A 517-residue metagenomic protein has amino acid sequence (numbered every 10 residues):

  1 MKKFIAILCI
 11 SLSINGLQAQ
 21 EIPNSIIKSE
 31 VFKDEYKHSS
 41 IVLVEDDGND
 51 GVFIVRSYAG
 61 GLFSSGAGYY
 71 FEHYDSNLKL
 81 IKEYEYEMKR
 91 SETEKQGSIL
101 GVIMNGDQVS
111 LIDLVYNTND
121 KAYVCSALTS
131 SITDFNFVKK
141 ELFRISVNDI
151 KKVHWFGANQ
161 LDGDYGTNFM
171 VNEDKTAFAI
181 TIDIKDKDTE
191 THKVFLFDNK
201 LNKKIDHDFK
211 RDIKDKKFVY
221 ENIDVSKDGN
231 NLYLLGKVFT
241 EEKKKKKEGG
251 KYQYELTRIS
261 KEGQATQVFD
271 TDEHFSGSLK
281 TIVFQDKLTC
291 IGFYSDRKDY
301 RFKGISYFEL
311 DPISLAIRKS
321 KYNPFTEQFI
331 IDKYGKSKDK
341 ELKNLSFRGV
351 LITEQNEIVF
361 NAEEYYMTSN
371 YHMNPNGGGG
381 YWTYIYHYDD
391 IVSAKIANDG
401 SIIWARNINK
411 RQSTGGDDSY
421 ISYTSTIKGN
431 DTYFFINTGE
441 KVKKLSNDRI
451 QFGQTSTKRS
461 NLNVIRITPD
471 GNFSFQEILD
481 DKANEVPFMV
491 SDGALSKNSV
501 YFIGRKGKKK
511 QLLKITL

Functional and structural regions predicted by a protein language model:
M1-S25: Bacterial Sec-dependent N-terminal signal peptides
F32-E35, N77-D120, L142-N159, H207-N230 (+3 more regions): Blade-loop segments of beta-propeller domains
E35-N49, S98-S110, W155-K175, E221-N230 (+5 more regions): Structural signature of eukaryotic scaffold interfaces centered on beta-propeller domains
F53-S65, Y116-Y123, T176-D188, K237-G250 (+3 more regions): Short, conserved, GDST-rich strand-edge loop motifs in beta-rich repeat architectures
G68-L78, V124-N136, T191-N202, E248-Q264 (+4 more regions): Beta-propeller blade signature
R90, T266-K280, I317-L342, S401-Y423 (+2 more regions): Conserved blade-ending motifs and adjacent loop-strand segments that build the rim/top face of beta-propeller domains
N222-N356, A362: Long, internal scaffold/assembly segments composed of regular secondary structure
G236-V238, G292, S346-P375, W382-Y384 (+3 more regions): Loop/turn-rich, solvent-exposed surfaces of beta-rich toroidal or solenoidal domains
